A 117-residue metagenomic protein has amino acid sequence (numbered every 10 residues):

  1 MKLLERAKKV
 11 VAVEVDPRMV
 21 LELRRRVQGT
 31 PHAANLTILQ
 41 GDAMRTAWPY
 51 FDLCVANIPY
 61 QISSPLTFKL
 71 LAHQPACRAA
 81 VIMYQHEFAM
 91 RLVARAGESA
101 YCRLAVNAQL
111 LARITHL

Functional and structural regions predicted by a protein language model:
M1-L117: Catalytic cores of RNA-modifying enzymes
